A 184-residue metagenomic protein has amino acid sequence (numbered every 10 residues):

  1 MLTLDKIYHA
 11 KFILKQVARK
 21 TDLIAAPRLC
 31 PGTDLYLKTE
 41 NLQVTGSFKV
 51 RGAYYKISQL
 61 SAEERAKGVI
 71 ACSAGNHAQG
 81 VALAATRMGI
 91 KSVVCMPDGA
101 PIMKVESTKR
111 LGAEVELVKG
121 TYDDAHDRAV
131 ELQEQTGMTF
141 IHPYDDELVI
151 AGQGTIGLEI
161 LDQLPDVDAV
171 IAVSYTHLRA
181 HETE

Functional and structural regions predicted by a protein language model:
M1-E64: Positively charged, low-complexity intrinsically disordered leader regions
L2-D5, H9, T21-I24, T45-G52 (+5 more regions): Conserved active-site and cofactor/substrate-binding residues in soluble primary-metabolism enzymes
P31-L42, S61-G68, T136-Y144, Q163-V170: Glycine/charged-rich beta-loop-alpha catalytic/anionic-binding loops adjacent to active sites
E40-S92, M96: Active-site cofactor/substrate anionic-group-binding motifs, chiefly glycine- and Lys/Arg-rich phosphate-binding loops
V50, Y54, G80-I90, M103-T108 (+3 more regions): Structured catalytic cores of enzymes that bind and process phosphorylated ligands/cofactors
V93-V94, D98-V173: Small/polar-residue-rich loop-to-helix segments that shape phosphate-bearing ligand pockets
H177-E184: Single conserved hydrophobic/aromatic residue that forms the stacking wall/gate of nucleotide- or nucleobase-binding
